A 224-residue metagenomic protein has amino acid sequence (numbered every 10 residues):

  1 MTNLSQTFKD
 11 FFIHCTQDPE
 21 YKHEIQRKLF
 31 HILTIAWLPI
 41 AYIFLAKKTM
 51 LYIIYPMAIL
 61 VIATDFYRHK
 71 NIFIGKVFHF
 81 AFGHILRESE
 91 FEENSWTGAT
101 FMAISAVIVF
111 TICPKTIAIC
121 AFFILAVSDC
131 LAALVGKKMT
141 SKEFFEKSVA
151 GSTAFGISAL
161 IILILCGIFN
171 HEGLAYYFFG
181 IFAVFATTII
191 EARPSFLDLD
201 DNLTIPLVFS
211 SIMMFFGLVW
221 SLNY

Functional and structural regions predicted by a protein language model:
T2-I53, D65-F169, L174-Y224: Interhelical loop and helix-boundary elements at the membrane-water interface of polytopic inner-membrane proteins
P56-I59: Aromatic-rich transmembrane-lumenal/periplasmic boundary elements in polytopic membrane proteins
